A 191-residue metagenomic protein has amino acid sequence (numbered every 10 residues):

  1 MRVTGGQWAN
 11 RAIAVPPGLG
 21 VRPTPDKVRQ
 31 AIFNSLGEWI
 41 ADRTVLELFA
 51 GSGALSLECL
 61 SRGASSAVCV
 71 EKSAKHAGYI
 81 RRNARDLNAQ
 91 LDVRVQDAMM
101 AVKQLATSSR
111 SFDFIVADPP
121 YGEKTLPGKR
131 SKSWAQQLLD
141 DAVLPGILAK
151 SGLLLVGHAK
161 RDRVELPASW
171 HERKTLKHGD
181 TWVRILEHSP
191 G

Functional and structural regions predicted by a protein language model:
M1-G191: Class I S-adenosyl-L-methionine-dependent methyltransferase catalytic core
